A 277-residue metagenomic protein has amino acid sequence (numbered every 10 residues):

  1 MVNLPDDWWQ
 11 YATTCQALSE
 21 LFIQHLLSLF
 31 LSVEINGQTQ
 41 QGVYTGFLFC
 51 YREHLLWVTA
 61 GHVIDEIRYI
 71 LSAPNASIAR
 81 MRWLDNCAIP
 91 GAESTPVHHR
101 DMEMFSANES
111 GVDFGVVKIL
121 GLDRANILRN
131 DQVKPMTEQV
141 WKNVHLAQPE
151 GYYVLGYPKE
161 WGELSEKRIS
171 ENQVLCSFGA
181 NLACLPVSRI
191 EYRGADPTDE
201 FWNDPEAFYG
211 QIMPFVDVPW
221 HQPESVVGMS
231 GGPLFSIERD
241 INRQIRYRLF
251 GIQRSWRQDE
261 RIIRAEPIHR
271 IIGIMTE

Functional and structural regions predicted by a protein language model:
M1-W9: N-terminal leader/pro-regions and domain N-caps
W8-T13, E20-S110, G115-D123, Y157 (+3 more regions): Catalytic histidine site
G111, V116-G151: Charged mid-protein connector segments
K118-R124, W141, I212-S225: A structural micro-motif recognizing beta-strand termini and the immediately following turn/loop segments
M136-Y192: Short glycine/Trp-rich loop-beta-loop segment that forms part of the substrate-binding cleft
S188-V218: A conserved mid-domain beta-alpha-beta active-site/ligand-binding segment of alpha/beta enzyme cores
W220-L249: Catalytic nucleophile loop of clan PA
I272-E277: Charge-dense, extended regions
